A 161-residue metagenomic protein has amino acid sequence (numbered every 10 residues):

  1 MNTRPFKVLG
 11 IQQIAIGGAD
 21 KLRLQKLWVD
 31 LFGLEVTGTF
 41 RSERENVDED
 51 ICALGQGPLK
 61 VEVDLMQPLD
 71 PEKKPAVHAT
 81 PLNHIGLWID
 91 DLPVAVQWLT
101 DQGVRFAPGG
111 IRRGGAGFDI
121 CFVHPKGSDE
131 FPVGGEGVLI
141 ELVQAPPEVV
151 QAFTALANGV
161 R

Functional and structural regions predicted by a protein language model:
M1-Q25, L82-I89, V143-R161: N-terminal beta-strand motif that seeds the catalytic metal site of vicinal oxygen chelate
N2, V29-D30, R41: A short, N-terminal "cap"/entry segment at the start of jelly-roll beta-barrel domains of the cupin/DSBH fold
N2-P5, I51, V96-R161: Vicinal oxygen chelate
V8, L31-G33, A79, E136: Alpha-helix termination/capping residues and helix-transition junctions
G10-A19, D50-G55, K73-L99, K126: Vicinal oxygen chelate
D20-E35, A95-Q102: Amphipathic alpha-helical segments
E35, W88, R105: Residue-level detector of anion-binding/catalytic polar loops
E35-A76, A116-P146: Conserved short beta-strand elements that form part of the metal-binding/catalytic scaffold of enzyme active sites
